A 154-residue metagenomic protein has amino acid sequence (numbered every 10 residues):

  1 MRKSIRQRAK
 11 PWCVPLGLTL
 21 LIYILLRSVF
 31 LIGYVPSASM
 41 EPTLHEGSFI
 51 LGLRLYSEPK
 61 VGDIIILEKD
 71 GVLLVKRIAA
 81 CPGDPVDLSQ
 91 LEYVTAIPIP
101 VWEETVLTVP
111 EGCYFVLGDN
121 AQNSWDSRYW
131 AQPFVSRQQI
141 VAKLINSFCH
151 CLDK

Functional and structural regions predicted by a protein language model:
M1-K154: Extended hydrophobic leader/signal-anchor segments used for secretion and membrane insertion
